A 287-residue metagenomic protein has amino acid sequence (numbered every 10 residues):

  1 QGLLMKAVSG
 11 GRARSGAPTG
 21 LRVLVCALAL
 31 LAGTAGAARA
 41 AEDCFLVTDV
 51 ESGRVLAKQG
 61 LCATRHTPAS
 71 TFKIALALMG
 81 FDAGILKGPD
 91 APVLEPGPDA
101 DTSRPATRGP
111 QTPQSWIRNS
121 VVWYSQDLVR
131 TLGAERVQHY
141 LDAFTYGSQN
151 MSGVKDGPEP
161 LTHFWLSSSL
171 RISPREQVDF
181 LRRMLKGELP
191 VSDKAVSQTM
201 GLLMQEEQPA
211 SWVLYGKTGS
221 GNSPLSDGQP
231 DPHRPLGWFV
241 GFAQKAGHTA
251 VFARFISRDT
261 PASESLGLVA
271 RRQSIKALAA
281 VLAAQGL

Functional and structural regions predicted by a protein language model:
Q1-P18: N-terminal secretory signal peptides that target proteins for export/translocation
G20-G33: Bacterial N-terminal signal peptides
A37-G60, G241-F242, R254: A short, well-structured edge-of-sheet supersecondary motif
A57-A63, G109-P110, R118-S125, D156-W165 (+1 more regions): Flexible glycine/proline-enriched surface loops and loop-helix/loop-strand junctions
L61-R65, R130-G133, L185-L287: Structured C-terminal helix/loop/strand segments within mature extracytoplasmic catalytic/sensor domains
R65-D90, W116, Q177, F252: Active-site SXXK
D82-P98, V191-V196: Short, well-structured active-site flanking segments
R104-P113, V129-M184: Mid-domain, small-residue-enriched loop/turn segments at the edges of structured enzyme/sensor domains
